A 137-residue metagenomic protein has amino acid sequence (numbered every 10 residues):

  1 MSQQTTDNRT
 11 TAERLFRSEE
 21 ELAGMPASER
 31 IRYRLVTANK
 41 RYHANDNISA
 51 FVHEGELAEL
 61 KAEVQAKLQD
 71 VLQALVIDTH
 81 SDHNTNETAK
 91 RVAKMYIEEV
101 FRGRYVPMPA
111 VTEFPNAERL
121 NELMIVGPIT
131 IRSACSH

Functional and structural regions predicted by a protein language model:
Q4-H137: Active-site loop/lid in soluble adenylation, ligation, and acyl-transfer enzymes
